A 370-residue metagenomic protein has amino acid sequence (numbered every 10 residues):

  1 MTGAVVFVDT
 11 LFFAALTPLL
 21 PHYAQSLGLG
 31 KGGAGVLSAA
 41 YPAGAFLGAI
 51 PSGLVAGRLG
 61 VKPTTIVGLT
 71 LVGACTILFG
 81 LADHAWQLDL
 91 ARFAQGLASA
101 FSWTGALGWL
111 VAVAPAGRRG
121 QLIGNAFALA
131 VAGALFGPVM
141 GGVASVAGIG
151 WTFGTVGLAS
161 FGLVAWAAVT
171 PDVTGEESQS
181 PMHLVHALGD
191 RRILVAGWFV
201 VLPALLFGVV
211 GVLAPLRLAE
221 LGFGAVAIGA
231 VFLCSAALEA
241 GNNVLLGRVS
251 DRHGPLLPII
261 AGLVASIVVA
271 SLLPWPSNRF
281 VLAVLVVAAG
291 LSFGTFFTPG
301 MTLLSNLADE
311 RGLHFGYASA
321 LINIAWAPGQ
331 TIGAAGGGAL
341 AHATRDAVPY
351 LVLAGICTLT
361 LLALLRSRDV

Functional and structural regions predicted by a protein language model:
P42-I50, A134-L135, A236-V244, Q330-T331: Residue-level signature of mid-helix packing/kink "hotspots" within the transmembrane helices of 12-pass Major
L47-D83, S250-L256: Conserved MFS/SLC helix-loop-helix module at the cytosolic interface between two early adjacent transmembrane helices
C75, W86-A94, F280-A288: Paired small-residue
A91-A130: Cytoplasmic helix-loop-helix junction between adjacent transmembrane helices in 12-TM secondary transporters
S102-A114, F296-E310: Intracellular juxtamembrane helix-capping segments at the cytosolic ends of symmetry-related transmembrane helices
N125-A168: Helix-loop-helix hairpin linking two adjacent transmembrane segments in secondary transporters
G157-E176, A363-R368: C-terminal membrane-cytosol helix-exit motif in multi-pass small-molecule transporters
L313-A343: A late C-terminal transmembrane helix in Major Facilitator Superfamily
